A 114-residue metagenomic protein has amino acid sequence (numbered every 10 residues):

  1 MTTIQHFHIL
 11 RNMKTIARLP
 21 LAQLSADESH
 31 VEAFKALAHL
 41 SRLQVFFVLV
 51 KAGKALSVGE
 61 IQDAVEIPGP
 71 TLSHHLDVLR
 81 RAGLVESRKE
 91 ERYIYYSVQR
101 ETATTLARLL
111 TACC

Functional and structural regions predicted by a protein language model:
M1-L37, T105-L110, C114: N-terminal leader segment of winged-helix/HTH proteins
L24, E28-P68, E90, I94-T102: N-terminal helix-turn-helix DNA-binding core of bacterial DNA-binding proteins
D63, R80-R81: Alpha-helical residues within the helix-turn-helix
H75: Residues within the DNA-recognition helix of helix-turn-helix
